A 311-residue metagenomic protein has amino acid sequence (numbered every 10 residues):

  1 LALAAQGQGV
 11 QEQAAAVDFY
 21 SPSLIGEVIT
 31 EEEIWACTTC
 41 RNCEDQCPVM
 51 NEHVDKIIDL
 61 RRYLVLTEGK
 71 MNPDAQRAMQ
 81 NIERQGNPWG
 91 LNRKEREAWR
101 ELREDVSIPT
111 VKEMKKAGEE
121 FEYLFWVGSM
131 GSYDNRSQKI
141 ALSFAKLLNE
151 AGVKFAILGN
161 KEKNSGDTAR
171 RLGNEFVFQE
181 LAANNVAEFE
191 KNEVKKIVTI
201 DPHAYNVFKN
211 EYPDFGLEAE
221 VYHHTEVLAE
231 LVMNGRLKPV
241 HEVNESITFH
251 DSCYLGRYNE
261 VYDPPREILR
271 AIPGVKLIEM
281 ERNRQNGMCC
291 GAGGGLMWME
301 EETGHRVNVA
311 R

Functional and structural regions predicted by a protein language model:
A2-G216, L231: Iron-sulfur-cluster electron-transfer modules
Y123, A219, I247: A broad, low-specificity signal marking well-ordered, structured residues that form hydrophobic/aromatic
A156-L158, E220-Y222, I278-E281: General small-molecule cofactor/ligand-binding pocket signal
K161, H224-V227, N283-Q285: Short, solvent-exposed coil/turn elements at secondary-structure transition points
A204, V227-L228, D251-C253: Glycine-rich beta-alpha junction loops
F215-E218, I272-P273: Short, structured coil segments at secondary-structure junctions
L217-A229: Short, acidic/small-residue loops that bind anionic groups at enzyme active sites
V232-R311: Redox cofactor-anchoring modules in respiratory/redox and cofactor-processing assemblies
